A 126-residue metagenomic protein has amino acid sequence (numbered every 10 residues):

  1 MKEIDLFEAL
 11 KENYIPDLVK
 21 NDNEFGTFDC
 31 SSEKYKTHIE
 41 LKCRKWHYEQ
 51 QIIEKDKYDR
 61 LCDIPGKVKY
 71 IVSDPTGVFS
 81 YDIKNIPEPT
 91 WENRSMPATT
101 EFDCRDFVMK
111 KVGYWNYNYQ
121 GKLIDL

Functional and structural regions predicted by a protein language model:
M1-E24: Acidic-basic catalytic patches of nuclease active cores, encompassing PD-(D/E)XK and other metal-cofactor nuclease
K2, Q50-I53, T100, C104: Non-membrane alpha-helical secondary structure
L18-N21, E33, D59-C62, G66 (+1 more regions): Non-catalytic C-terminal interaction segments of nucleic acid-processing enzymes
N23-E24, K42-R44, P75: Histidine- and/or cysteine-centered catalytic micro-motif in compact active-site loops
G26-F28: Short beta-strand or tight-loop elements that sit immediately N-terminal to catalytic metal-binding acidic residues
C30-H47: Conserved catalytic cores of phosphodiester-cleaving nucleases, focusing on short active-site segments
H38-E40, K69-S73: A structural signal for short, well-ordered beta-strand segments and their strand-loop junctions that often border
K45-D59: Active-site-adjacent loop/helix micro-motif of nuclease/hydrolase catalytic cores
